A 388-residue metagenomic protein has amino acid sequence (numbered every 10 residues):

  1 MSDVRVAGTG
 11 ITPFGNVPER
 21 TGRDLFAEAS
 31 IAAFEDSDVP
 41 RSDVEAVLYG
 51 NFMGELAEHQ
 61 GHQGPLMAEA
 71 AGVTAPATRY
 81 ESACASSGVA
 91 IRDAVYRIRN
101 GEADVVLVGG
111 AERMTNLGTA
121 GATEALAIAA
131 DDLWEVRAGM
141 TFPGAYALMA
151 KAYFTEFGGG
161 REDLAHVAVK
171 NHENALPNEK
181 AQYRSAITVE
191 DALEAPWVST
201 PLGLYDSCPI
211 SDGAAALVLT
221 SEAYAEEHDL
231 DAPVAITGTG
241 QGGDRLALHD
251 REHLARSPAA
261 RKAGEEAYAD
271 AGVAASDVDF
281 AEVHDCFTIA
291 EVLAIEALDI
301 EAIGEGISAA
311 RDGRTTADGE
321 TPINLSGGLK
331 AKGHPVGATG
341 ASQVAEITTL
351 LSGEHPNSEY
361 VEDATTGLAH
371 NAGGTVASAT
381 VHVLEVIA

Functional and structural regions predicted by a protein language model:
M1-A85, D93, Y153-G160, Q182-T188 (+3 more regions): Conserved active-site "lid/cap" helical segment
M1-R23, A32, H166, W197-K262 (+6 more regions): Condensing-enzyme catalytic core mediating Claisen C-C bond formation in acyl metabolism
P18-R20, Q60, R92, L117-A122 (+6 more regions): Short acidic, glycine/serine/threonine-rich loops at helix termini
R41-N51, T78-S82, V106-A111, D163-V169 (+5 more regions): Beta-strand segments within the central parallel beta-sheet cores of soluble alpha/beta enzyme folds
G54-V105, R113-A145, Y183-P209, L246 (+2 more regions): Conserved catalytic cysteine-centered active-site region of acyl-thioester-dependent Claisen-condensing enzymes
E55-H62, L248-E252, D285-S308, G319 (+2 more regions): Short glycine/threonine-rich loop-to-helix capping motif typified by GTGT followed within a few residues by an Asp-Pro
E81-E112, G144-P177, L217-A223, K332-H355: Active-site-proximal alpha-helical scaffold in enzymes
H249, R256-E305, P322-N324, A345: C-terminal catalytic subdomain
